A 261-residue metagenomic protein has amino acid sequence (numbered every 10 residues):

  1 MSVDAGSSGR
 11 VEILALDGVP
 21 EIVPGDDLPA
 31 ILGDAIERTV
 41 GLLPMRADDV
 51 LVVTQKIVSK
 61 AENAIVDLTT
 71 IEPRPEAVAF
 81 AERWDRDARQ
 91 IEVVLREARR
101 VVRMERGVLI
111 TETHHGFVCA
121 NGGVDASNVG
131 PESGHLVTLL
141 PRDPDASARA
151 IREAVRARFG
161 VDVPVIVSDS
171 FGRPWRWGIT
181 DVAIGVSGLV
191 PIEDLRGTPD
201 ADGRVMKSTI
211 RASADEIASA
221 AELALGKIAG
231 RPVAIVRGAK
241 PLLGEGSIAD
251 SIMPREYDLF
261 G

Functional and structural regions predicted by a protein language model:
M1-G261: N-terminal and secondary-structure boundary signal
